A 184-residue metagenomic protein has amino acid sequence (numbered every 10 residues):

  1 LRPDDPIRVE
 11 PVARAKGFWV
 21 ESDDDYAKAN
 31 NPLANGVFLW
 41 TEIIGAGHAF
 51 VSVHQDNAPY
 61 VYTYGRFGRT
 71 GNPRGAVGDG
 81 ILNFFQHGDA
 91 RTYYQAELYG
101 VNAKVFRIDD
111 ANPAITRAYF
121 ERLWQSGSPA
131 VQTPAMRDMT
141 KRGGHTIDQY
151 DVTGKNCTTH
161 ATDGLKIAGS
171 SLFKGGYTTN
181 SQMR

Functional and structural regions predicted by a protein language model:
L1-K155, I167, R184: Non-catalytic ligand/cofactor/substrate-binding and regulatory segments of enzyme domains
T158-D163: Solvent-exposed, polar/charged alpha-helical surfaces in well-ordered, non-transmembrane soluble domains, broadly
A168-F173: Catalytic Zn2+-binding segment of zinc metalloproteases
G175-R184: Short linear loop/turn motifs
